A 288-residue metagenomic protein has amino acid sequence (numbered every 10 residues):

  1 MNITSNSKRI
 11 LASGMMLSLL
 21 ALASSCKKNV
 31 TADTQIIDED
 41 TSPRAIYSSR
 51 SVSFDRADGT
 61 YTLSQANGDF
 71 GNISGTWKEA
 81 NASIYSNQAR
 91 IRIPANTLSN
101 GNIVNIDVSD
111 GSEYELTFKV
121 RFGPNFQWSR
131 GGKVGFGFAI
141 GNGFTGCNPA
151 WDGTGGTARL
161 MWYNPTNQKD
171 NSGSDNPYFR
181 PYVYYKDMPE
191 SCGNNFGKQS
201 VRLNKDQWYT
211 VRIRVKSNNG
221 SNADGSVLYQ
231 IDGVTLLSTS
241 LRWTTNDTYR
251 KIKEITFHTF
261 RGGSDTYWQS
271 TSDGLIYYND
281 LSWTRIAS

Functional and structural regions predicted by a protein language model:
M1, M15-M16, M161, M188: Detector for methionine-enriched segments
N2, A12, L19, S112 (+1 more regions): Generic secretory/membrane-interface signal
N2-I3, G14, L20-S48: Bacterial Sec-dependent N-terminal signal peptides
S5-N6, H258: Short alpha-helical segments used as structural interaction elements across diverse proteins
K8-G14: Sec-dependent signal peptide recognition, specifically the positively charged N-region followed immediately by
D33-S288: Low-complexity, Ser/Thr/Pro/Gly-rich disordered linker/stalk regions
